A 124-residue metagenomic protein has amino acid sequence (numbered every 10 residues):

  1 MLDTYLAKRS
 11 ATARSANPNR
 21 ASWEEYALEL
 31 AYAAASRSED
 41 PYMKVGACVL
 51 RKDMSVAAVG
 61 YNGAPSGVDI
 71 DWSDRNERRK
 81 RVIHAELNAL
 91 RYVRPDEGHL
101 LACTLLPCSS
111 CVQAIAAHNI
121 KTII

Functional and structural regions predicted by a protein language model:
M1-I124: Zinc-dependent deaminase catalytic domain
